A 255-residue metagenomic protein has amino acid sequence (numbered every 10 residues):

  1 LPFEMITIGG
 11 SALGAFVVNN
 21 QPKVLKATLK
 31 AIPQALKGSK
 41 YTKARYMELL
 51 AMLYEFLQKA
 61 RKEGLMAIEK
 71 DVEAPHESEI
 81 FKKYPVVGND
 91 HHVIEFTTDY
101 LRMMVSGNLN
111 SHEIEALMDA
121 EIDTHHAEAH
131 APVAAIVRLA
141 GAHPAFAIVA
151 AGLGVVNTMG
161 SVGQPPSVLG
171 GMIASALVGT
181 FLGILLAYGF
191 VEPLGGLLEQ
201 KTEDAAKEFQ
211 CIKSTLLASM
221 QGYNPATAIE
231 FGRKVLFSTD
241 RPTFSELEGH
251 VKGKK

Functional and structural regions predicted by a protein language model:
P2-P132, A205-K255: Large intracellular
I114-L117, E121-Q200: Helix-termination/interfacial motifs at the ends of transmembrane alpha-helices
